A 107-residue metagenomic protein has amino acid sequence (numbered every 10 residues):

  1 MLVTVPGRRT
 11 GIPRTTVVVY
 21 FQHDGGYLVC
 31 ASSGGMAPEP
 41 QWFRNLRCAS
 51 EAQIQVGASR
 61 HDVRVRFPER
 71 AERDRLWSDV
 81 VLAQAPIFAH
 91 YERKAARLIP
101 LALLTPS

Functional and structural regions predicted by a protein language model:
M1-G34: Short beta-strand segments
S33-F88, E92-P100, P106: Short, structured beta-strand-loop surface elements
